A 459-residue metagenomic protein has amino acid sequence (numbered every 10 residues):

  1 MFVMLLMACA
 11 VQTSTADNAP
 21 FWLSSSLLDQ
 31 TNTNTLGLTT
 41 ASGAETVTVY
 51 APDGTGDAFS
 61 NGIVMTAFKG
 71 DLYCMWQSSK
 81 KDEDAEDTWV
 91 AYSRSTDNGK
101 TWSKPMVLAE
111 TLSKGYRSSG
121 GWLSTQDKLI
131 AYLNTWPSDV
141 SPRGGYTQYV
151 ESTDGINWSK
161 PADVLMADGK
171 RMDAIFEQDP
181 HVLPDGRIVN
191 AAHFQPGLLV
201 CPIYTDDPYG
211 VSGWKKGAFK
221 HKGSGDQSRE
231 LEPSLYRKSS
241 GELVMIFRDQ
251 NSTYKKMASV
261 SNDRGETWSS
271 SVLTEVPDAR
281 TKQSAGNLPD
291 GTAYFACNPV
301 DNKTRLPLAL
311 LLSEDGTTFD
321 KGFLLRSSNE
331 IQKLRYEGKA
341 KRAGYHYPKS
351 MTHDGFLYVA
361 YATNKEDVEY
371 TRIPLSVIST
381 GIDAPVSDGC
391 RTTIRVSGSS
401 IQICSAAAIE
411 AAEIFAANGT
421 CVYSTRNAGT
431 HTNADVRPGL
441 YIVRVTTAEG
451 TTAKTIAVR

Functional and structural regions predicted by a protein language model:
M1-C9: Bacterial N-terminal signal peptides
A8-A16: Boundary at the C-terminal end of the N-terminal hydrophobic targeting segment
D17-A58, T66-G115, L123-E177, H181-T281 (+3 more regions): Beta-rich carbohydrate-recognition and catalytic domains
A309-L311, A411-F415: Beta-strand signatures of extracellular beta-sandwich domains
I378-S400, S405-A406: Residue-level detector of functionally pivotal "anchor" positions at catalytic/ligand-binding pockets or at interdomain
V386, P438-R459: C-terminal tail/sorting-segment detector
S400-Q402, A407, A411, C421-R437 (+1 more regions): Glycine-centered tight-turn motifs at strand-turn-strand junctions
